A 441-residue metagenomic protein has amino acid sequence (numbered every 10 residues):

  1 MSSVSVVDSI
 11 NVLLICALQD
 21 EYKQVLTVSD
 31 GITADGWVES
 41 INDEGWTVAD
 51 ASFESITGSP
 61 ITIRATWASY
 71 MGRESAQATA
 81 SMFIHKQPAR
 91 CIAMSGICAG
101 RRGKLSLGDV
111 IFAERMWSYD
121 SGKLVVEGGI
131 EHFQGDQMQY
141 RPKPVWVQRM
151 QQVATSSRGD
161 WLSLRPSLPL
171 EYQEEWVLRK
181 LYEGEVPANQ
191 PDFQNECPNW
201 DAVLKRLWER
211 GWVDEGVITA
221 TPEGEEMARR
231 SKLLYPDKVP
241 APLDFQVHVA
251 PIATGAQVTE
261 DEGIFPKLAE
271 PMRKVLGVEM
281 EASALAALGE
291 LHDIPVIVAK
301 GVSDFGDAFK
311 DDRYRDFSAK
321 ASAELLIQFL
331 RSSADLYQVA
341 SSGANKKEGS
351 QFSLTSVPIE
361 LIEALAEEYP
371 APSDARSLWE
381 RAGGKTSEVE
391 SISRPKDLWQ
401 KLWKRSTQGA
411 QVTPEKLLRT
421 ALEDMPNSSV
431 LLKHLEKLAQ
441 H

Functional and structural regions predicted by a protein language model:
S2-K347: Intrinsic-disorder/coil detector with helix-boundary
G349-H441: Basic helix-extension-helix modules of the SAP/HeH family
